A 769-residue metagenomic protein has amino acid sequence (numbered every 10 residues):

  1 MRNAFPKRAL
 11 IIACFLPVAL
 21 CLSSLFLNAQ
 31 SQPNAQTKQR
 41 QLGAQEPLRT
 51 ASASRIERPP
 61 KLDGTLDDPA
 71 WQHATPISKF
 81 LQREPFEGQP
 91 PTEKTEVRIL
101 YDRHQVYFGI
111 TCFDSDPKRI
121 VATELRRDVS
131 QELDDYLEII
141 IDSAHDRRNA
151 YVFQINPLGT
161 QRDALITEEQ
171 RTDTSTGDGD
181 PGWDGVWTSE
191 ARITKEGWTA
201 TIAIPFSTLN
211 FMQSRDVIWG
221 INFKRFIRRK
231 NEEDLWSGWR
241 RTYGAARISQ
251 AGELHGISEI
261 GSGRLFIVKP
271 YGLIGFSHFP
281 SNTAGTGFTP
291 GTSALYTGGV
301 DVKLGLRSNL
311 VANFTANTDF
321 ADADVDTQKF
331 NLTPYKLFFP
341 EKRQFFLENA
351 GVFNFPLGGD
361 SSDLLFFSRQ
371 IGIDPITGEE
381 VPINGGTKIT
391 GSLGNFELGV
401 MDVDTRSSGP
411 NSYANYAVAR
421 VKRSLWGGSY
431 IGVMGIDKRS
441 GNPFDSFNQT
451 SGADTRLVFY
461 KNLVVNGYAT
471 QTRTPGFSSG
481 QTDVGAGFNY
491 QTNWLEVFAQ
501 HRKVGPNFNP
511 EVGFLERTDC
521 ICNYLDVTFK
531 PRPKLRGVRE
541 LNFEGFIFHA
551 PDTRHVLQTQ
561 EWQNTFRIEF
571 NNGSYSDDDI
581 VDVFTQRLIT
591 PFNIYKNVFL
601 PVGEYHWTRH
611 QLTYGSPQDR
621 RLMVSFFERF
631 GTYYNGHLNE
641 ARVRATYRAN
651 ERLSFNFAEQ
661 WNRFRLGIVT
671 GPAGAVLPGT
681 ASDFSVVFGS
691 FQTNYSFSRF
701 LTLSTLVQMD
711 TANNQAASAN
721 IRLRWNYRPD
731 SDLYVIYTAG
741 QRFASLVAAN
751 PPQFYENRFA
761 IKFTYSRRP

Functional and structural regions predicted by a protein language model:
M1-A9: N-terminal secretory signal peptides that target proteins for export/translocation
I12-S24: Bacterial N-terminal signal peptides
L27-R423, S429-V433: Structural preference for beta-rich elements and adjacent junctions enriched in aromatics
K118-E124, R162-I166, F211-Q213, A323-V325 (+8 more regions): A short, polar/proline- and glycine-enriched secondary-structure boundary/capping micro-motif
N210-V217, S258-F266, L304-G305, N309 (+7 more regions): Short loop/turn motifs that connect adjacent beta-strands in outer-membrane beta-barrel proteins
R241-S262, R406-Y460, D577-F626, E640 (+1 more regions): Outer-membrane beta-barrel transmembrane domain signature of Gram-negative proteins, especially the mid-to-C-terminal
T289-S293, V311, F320-H549, R554-Q563 (+1 more regions): Catalytic-domain carbohydrate-binding cleft regions of carbohydrate-active enzymes
P382, Y468-P769: Exposed, low-structure sequence patches enriched in small/polar residues
